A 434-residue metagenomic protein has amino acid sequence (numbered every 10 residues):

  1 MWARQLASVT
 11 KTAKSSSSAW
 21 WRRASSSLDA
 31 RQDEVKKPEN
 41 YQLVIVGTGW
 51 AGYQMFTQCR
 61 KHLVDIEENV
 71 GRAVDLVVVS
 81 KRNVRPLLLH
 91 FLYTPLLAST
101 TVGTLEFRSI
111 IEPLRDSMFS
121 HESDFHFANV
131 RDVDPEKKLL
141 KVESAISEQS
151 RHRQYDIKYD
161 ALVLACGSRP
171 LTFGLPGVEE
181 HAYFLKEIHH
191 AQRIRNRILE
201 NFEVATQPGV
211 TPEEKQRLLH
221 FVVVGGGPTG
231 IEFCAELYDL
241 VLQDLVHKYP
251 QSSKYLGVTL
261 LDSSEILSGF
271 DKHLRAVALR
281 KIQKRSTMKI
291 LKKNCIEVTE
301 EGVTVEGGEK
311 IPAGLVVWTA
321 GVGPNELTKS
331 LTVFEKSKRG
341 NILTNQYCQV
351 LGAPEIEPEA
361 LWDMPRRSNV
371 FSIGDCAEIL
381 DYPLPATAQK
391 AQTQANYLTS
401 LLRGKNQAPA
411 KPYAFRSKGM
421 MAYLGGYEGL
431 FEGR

Functional and structural regions predicted by a protein language model:
M1-Y41, D65-G71, E357-L361: Eukaryotic N-terminal low-complexity, Ser/Thr- and Lys/Arg-rich leader segments that predominantly function as
V9, A19-R22, S26-D29, D33 (+3 more regions): FAD-binding core/adjacent interface of flavoenzyme oxidoreductases
A19-W21, S26, D75, H121 (+3 more regions): A Rossmann-like FAD-binding core segment of flavoenzymes
Q32-F127, R131-D132, P228-F270, V317: Beta1-alpha1 glycine-rich phosphate/pyrophosphate-binding loop at the start of Rossmann-like nucleotide-binding domains
A51, G167-P170, C234, V322-P324: Short glycine-rich anion-binding loops that position phosphate/pyrophosphate groups of nucleotides and phosphorylated
H181-V210, E301, I311-T393: FAD-site-proximal beta/loop scaffold in flavoenzymes
N196-S253: Rossmann-like NAD(P)H-binding beta-loop-alpha module
A386, K390, Q394-R434: C-terminal, flexible cofactor-proximal segment of oxidoreductases
